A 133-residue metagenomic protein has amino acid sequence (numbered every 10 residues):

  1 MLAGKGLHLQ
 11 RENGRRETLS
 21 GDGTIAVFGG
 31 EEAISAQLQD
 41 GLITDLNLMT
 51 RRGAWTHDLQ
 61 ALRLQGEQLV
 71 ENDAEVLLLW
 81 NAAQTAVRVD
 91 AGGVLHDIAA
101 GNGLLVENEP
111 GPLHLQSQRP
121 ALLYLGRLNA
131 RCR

Functional and structural regions predicted by a protein language model:
M1-R133: Jelly-roll (double-stranded beta-helix
